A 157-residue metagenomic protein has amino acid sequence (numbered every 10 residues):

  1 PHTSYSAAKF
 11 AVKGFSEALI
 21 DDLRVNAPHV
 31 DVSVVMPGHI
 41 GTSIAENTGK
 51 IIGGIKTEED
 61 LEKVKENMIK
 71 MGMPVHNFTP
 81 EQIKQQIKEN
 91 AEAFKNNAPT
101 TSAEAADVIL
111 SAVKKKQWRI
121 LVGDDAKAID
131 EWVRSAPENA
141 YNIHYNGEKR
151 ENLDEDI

Functional and structural regions predicted by a protein language model:
P1-Y5: Conserved catalytic loop/helix region of short-chain dehydrogenase/reductase
A8: Active-site helix of classical SDR
A11, F15-L19, L23, V35: Hydrophobic alpha-helix immediately C-terminal to the catalytic Tyr-X-X-X-Lys motif of short-chain
K13-S16, T57-L61, H144-E148: Glycine-rich loops and low-complexity Gly/Arg-rich segments that provide flexible linkers or classic glycine-based
R24-R119: SDR active-site lid
I55, V133, A140-H144: C-terminal helical/coil "lid" or tail adjacent to the Rossmann-like core of SAM-dependent
I69-H76, N139-I157: Non-catalytic terminal and boundary segments that flank Rossmann-like NAD(P)-dependent oxidoreductase
R119-E138: Terminal hydrophobic/aromatic helix or amphipathic segment near a protein terminus
